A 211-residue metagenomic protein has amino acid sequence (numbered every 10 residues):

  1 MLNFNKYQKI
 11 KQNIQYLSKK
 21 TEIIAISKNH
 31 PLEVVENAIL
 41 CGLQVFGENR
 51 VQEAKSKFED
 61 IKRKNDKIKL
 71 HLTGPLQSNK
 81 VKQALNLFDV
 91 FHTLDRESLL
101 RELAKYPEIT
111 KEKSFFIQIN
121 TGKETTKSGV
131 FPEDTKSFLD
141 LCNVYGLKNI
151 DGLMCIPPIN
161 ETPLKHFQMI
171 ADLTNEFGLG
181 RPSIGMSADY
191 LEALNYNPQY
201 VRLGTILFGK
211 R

Functional and structural regions predicted by a protein language model:
M1-R181, M186-A188, L194-Y196: Conserved alpha/beta-domain cores
L194, L207-R211: Expand to "…catalyze enediolate/carbanion chemistry for C-C bond making/breaking, isomerization, decarboxylation
Q199-Y200: Divalent-metal-activated hydrolytic enzyme cores
